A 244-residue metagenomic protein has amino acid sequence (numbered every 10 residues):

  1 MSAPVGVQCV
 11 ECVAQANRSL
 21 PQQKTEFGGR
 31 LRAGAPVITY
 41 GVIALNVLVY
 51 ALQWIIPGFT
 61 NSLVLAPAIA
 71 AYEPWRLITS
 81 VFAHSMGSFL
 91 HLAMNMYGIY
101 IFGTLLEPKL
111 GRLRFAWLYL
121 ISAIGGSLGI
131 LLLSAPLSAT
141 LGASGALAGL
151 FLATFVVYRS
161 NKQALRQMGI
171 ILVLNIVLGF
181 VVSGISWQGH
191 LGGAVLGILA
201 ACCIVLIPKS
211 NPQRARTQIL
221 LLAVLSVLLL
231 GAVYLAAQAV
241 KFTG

Functional and structural regions predicted by a protein language model:
M1-T79, R112, A164-L165, I207-G244: N-terminal signal-anchor transmembrane helix
G28, G34-A143, S183-I185: N-terminal TM1-TM2 helical hairpin plus the immediately adjacent luminal interfacial "cap"
S80, V173-V195: Short alpha-helical packing/oligomerization segments
N95-K109, L120-I121, A148-S160, V195-I207: Membrane-interfacial alpha-helical segments at the cytosolic side of multi-pass membrane proteins
Y119-S122, Q167-I176, L222-L225: Central hydrophobic cores of alpha-helical transmembrane segments in multi-pass integral membrane proteins
I124-L128, V173-V181, V227-Y234: Aromatic-anchored segments of alpha-helical transmembrane domains
L131-T140, Y158-K162, F180-Q188, A239-F242: Membrane-interface helix caps and helix-loop-helix hairpins in membrane proteins
L137-L152, W187-V195: Membrane-interface loop-to-helix entry segments
